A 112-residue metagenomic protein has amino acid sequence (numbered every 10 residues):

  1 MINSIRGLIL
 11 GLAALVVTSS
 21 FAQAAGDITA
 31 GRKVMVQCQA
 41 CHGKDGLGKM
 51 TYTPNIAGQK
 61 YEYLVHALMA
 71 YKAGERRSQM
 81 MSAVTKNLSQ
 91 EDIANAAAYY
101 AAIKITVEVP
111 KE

Functional and structural regions predicted by a protein language model:
M1-I9: Bacterial N-terminal signal peptides that target proteins for export
V17-F21: N-terminal signal peptide c-region/cleavage motif recognized by signal peptidases
Q23-L47, Q59, E112: Sequence/structural segment immediately N-terminal to covalent heme-attachment motifs in c-type and related
A30, Y63, Q79-A83, N95: Extracytoplasmic/secreted proteins, especially bacterial periplasmic and envelope-associated proteins
K33-K44, H66-M69, A94-A98: C-type cytochrome heme c attachment motif
D45, N55, M80: Conserved beta-strand positions that form and line the central face of beta-propeller blades
Y52-N55, H66-K72, V84-T85: A structural feature that tracks compact, well-ordered secondary-structure segments with a strong bias toward
A67, R76, K86-E112: C-terminal capping alpha-helices of c-type cytochrome domains
